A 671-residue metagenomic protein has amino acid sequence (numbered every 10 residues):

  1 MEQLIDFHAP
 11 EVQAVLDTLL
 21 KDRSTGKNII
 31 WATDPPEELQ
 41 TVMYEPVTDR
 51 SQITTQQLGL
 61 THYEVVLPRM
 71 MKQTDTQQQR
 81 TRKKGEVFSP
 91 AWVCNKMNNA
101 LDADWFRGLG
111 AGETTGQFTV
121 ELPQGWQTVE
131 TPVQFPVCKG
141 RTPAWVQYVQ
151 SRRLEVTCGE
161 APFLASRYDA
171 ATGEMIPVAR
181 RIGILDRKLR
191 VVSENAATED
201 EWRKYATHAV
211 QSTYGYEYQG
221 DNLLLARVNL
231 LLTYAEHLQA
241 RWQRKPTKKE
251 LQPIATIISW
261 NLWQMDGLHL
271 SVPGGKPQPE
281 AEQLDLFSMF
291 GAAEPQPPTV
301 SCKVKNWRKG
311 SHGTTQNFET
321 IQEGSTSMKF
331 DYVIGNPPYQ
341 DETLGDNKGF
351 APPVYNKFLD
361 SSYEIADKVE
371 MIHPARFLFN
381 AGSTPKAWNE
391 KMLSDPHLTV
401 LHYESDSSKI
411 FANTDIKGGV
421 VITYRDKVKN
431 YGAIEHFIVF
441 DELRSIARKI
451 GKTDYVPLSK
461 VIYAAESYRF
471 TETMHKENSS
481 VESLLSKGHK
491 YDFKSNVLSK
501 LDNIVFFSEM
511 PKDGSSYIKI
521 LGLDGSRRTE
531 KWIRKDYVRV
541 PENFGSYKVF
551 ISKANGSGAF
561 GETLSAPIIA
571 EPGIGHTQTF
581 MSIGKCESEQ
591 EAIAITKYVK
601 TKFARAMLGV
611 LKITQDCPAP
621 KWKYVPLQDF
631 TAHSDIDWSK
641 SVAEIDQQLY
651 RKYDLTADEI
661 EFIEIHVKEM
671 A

Functional and structural regions predicted by a protein language model:
E2-V400, D406, V428-G432: SAM-dependent methyltransferase catalytic region
K84, W92, E323-G324, M328 (+3 more regions): C-terminal substrate-recognition regions of SAM-dependent nucleic acid methyltransferases
M97, A226, I595, I663-E664: A structural signal for short hydrophobic/aromatic patches embedded in well-ordered alpha helices
T207-V210, I574-T579: Short glycine-enriched loop/turn motifs at secondary-structure junctions
Q239-W242, M607-L611, I660-E661: Short conserved catalytic/interaction loops centered on acidic-Pro-aromatic/His motifs
I372-H373, S582-G584: Conserved beta-strand segments of the P-loop GTPase G domain that flank and frequently precede/overlap
D658-A671: Short, amphipathic C-terminal "tail helix"
